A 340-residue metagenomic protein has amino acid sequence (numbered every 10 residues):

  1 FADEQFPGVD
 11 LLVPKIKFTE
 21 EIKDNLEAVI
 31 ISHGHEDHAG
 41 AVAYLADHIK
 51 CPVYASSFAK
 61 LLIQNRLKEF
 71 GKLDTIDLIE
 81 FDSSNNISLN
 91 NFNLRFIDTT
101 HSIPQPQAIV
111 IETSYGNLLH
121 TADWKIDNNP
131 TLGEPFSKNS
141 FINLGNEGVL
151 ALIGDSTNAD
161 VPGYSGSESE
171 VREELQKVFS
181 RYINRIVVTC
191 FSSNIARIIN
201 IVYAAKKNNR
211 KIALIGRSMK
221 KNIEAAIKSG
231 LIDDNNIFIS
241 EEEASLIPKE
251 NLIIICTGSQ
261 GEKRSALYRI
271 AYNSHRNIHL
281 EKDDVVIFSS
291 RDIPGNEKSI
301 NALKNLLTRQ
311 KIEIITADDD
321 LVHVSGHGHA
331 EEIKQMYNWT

Functional and structural regions predicted by a protein language model:
F1-I30, H35-L246, L267-H279, K298-N301: His/Asp/Glu-rich metal-coordinating catalytic cores of metallo-dependent phosphodiesterases/hydrolases acting on
I199, Y203, K207, A226-T340: C-terminal regulatory/interaction regions
